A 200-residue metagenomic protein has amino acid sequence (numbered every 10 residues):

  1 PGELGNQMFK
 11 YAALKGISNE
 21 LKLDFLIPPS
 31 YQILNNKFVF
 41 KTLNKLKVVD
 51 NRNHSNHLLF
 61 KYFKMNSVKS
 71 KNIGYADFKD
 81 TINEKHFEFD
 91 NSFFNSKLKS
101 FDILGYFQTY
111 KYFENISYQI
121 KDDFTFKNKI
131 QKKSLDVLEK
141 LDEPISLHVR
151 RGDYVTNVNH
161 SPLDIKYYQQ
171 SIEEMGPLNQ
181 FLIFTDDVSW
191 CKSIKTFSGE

Functional and structural regions predicted by a protein language model:
P1-F9, T156: A short, glycine/small-residue-rich beta-strand->loop->alpha-helix junction that serves as a flexible
L4, E173-E200: Donor-binding and catalytic core of enzymes assembling or modifying cell-surface/extracellular glycoconjugates
Q7-S18, Y168-I172: Histidine-anchored nucleotide/phosphate-binding helix
L21-L34: A short beta-strand-loop structural module common to alpha/beta enzyme folds
L23-F25, P144-I145, N179-F181, G199: Hydrophobic anchor at the start of a short beta-strand that flanks the dinucleotide cofactor-binding loop
I27-P29, H148-V149, L182-T185: Short beta-strand segments
Q32-K37, V155, D187-I194: Short, charged/polar "capping" segments at the starts of alpha-helices and the immediately preceding loops
N35-L178: Secretory-pathway luminal glycosyltransferase catalytic domains
